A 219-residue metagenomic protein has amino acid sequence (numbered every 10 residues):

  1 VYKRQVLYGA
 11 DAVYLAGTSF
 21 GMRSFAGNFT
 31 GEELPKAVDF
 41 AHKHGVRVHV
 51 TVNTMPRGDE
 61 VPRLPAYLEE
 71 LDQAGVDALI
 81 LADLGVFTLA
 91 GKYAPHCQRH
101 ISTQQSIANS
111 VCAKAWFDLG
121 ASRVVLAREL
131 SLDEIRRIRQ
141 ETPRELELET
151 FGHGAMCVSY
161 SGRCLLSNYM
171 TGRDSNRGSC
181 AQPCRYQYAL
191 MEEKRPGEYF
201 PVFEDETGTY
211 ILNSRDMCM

Functional and structural regions predicted by a protein language model:
V1-Y2: Short, small-residue-biased leader/transition segments that mark boundaries at the very start of proteins
V13-E33, T51-E60: Glycine-rich, proline-tolerant flexible connector loops at the mouths of alpha/beta enzymes
T18-F20, N53-T54, L84-G85, Q104-Q105 (+2 more regions): Short, ordered loop/turn segments at secondary-structure junctions
T18-G31, E69, Q73, V124 (+1 more regions): Glycine-rich tight-turn/loop motif centered on a GG-T
K36, F40, V46, T51-F117: N-terminal active-site wall of soluble small-molecule enzyme domains
C97-M219: Catalytic alpha/beta core domains of metabolic enzymes, predominantly
